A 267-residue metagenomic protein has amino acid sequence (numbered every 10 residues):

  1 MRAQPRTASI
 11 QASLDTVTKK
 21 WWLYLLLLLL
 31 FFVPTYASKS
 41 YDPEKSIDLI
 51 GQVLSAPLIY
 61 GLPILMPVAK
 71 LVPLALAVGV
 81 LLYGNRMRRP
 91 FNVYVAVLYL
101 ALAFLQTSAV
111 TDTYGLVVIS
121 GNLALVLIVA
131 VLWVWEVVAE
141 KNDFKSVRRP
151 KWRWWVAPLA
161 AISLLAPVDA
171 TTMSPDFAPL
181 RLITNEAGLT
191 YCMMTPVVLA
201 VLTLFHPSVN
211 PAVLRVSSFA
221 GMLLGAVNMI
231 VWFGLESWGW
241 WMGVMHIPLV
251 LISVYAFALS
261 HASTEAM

Functional and structural regions predicted by a protein language model:
R2-G115: N-terminal topogenic module of multi-pass integral membrane proteins
R2-K20, V138-N142, F257-M267: Membrane-interface capping segments at transmembrane-helix boundaries
W21-T35, V93-L105, G121-A139, R148-M173 (+2 more regions): Alpha-helical transmembrane segments of multi-pass integral membrane proteins
F31-V33, M194-M267: C-terminal transmembrane-bundle signature of multipass membrane proteins, characterized by strong activation on
S38-K39, F104-Y114, A166-P179, V227-W238: Juxtamembrane "helix-exit" motif on the non-cytosolic side of transmembrane helices
G51-M66, F177-M194: Short aromatic-rich membrane-water interface segments that cap or initiate transmembrane helices in multi-pass membrane
V78-R86, V134-N142, V168, V201-V209 (+1 more regions): Structural signal for the C-terminal ends of transmembrane alpha-helices and the immediately following loop
T113-A124, S146-R149, A178-A187, W238-P248: Non-cytosolic membrane-interface motifs at loop->transmembrane helix junctions
